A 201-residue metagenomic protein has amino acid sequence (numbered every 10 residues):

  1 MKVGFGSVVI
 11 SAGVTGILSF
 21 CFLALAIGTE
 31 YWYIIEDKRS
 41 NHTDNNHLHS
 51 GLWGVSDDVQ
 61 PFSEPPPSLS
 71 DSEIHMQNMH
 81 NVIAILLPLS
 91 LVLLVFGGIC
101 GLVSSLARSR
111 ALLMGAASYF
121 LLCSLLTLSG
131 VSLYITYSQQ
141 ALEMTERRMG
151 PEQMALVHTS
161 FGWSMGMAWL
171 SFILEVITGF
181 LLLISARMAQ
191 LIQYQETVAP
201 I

Functional and structural regions predicted by a protein language model:
M1-G6, P66-A84, M149-G166: Juxtamembrane membrane-interface segments at transmembrane-helix boundaries in membrane proteins
M1-Y33, H80-Y137, A168-S171, E175-S185: Signature of small four-pass
Y33-V82: A surface-exposed beta-alpha-beta supersecondary segment
E36-G51, A116-L121, T145-Q153, Q190-I201: Cytosolic juxtamembrane regulatory segments of membrane proteins
D58-P65, Q139-R147, W169-F180: Juxtamembrane/interfacial segments around transmembrane helices
L106, Q140, M188-Q195: Membrane-interface elements of multi-pass transporters and channels
L128-S164, I201: Juxtamembrane loop segments immediately following a transmembrane helix
G150-L156, I177-Q190: Alpha-helical membrane-embedding segments and immediately adjacent membrane-interface amphipathic helices
